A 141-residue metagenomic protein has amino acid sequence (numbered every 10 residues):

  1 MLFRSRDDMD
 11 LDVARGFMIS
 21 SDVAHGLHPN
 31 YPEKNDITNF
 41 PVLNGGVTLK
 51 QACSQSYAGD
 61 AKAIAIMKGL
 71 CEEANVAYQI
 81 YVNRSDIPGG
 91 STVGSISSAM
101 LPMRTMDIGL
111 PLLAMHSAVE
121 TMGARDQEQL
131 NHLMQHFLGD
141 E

Functional and structural regions predicted by a protein language model:
S5, A74-Y78, E141: Short secondary-structure junctions and interdomain/linker hinges
S5-D8, G94-I96: Generic recognition of flexible, low-complexity loop/linker segments
D10, A14-D36: Conserved ATP-utilizing enzyme core subdomain
H28-Y31, N35-V119: Active-site-adjacent substrate-binding region of metalloamidase/peptidase-like peptide-processing proteins
L110-E141: His/Asp/Glu-rich mid-to-C-terminal helical/loop segments that flank catalytic regions of hydrolases
